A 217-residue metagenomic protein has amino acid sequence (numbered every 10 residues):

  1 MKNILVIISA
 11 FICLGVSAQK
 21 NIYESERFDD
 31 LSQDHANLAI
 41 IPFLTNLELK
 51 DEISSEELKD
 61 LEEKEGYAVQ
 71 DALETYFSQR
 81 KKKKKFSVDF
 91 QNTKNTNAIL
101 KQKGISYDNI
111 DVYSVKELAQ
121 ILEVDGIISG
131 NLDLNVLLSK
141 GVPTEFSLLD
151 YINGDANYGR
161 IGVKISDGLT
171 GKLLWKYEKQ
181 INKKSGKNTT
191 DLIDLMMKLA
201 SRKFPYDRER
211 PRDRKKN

Functional and structural regions predicted by a protein language model:
M1-Y23: Bacterial Sec-dependent N-terminal signal peptides
L5-V6, G126, D155-G159: Residues at beta-strand starts and edge strands
I8-A10, S32, K82, D155: A generic structural signal for short, solvent-exposed coil/turn residues that cap or connect secondary-structure
S9-I12, A98-Q102, L134-L138: N-terminal start-of-chain detector that recognizes signal peptides and the immediate post-cleavage beginning
S17-N21, Y67-A68, S106-N109, G141-T144: A short linear-motif detector with a strong N-terminal bias
Q19-L49, I121, L132-N217: C-terminal/domain-edge helix-coil "capping" segments
L44-S129, G168-K179, L199, K203-F204: N-terminal segment of the mature soluble domain
